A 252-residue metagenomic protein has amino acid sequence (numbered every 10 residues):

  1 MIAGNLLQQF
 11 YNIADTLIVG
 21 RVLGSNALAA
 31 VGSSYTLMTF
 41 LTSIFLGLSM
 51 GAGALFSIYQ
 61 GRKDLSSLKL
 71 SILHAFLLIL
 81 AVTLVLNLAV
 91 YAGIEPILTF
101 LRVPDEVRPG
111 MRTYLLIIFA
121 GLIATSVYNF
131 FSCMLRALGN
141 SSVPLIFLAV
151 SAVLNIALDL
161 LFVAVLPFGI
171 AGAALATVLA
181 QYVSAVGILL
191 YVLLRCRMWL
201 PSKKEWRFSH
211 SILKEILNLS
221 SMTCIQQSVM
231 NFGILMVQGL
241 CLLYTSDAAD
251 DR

Functional and structural regions predicted by a protein language model:
M1-L6, L115, F119, S142-A149 (+2 more regions): Hydrophobic faces of transmembrane alpha-helices in multi-pass small-molecule transporters and flippases across diverse
Q8, N12-V19, T42-S49, G53 (+8 more regions): Alpha-helical transmembrane segments and their lipid-water interface positions in multi-pass membrane proteins
F10-A29, L98-D105, L161-F168, C224 (+2 more regions): Helix-terminus/linker motif at the lipid-water interface of multi-pass membrane proteins
L28-L88, T125-P144, Q238, L242 (+2 more regions): Small-residue-rich hydrophobic transmembrane alpha-helices
V31-S34, M38, Y114-I117, F147 (+1 more regions): Hydrophobic positions within alpha-helical transmembrane segments of Major Facilitator Superfamily-type secondary
F56-I123, V165-S220: Short alpha-helical transmembrane segments in multi-pass integral membrane proteins
S66, I79, M134-L160, A171 (+1 more regions): Alpha-helical transmembrane segments of multi-pass membrane transporters/permeases
